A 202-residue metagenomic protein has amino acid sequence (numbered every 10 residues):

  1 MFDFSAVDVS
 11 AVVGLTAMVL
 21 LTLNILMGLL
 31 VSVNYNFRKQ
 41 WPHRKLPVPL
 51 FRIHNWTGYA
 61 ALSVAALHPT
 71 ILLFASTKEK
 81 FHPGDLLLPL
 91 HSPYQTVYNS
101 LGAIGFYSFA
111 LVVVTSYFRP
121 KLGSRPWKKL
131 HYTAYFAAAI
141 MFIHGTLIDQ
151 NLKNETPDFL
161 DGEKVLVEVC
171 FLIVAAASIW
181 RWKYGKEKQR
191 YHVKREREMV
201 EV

Functional and structural regions predicted by a protein language model:
M1-V202: Membrane-embedded alpha-helical bundles that constitute the cytochrome b-like, heme-associated redox core of multi-pass
